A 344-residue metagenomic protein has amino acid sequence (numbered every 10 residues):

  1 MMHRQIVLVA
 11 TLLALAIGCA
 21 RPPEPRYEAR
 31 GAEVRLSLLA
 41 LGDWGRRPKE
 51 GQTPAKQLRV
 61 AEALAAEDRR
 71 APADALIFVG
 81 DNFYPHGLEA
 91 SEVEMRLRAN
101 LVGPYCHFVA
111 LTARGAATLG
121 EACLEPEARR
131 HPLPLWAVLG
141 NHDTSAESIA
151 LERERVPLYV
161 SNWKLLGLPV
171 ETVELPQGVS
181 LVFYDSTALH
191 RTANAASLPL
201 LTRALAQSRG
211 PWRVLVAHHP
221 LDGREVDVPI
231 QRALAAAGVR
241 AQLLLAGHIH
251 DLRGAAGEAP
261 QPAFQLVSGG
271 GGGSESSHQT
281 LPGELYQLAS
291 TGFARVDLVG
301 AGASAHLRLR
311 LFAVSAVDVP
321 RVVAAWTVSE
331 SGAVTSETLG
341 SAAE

Functional and structural regions predicted by a protein language model:
M1-V7: Bacterial N-terminal signal peptides that target proteins for export
V7-A16: Bacterial N-terminal signal peptides
C19-R96, A195, H218, R224: N-terminal active-site segment of His-dependent metallophosphoesterases
P25, K49-G51, P85-W212, P229-L243 (+2 more regions): Extended active-site neighborhood of metal-dependent phosphoesterases/phosphodiesterases
L36, D74, G178-V179, W212-V214: Alpha/beta-hydrolase fold active-site loops
S208-R224: Short acidic, glycine-rich surface-loop motifs adjacent to enzyme active sites
L285-E344: A short C-terminal boundary segment appended to hydrolase-like catalytic domains
